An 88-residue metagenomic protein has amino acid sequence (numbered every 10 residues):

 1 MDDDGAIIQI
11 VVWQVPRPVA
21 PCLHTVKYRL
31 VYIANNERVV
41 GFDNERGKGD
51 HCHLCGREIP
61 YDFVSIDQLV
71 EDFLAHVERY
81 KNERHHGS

Functional and structural regions predicted by a protein language model:
M1-H51: The feature represents the first ordered module of a protein
L54: Single, function-defining residue in the core of a domain
R57-S88: Short, compact, well-ordered microdomains
